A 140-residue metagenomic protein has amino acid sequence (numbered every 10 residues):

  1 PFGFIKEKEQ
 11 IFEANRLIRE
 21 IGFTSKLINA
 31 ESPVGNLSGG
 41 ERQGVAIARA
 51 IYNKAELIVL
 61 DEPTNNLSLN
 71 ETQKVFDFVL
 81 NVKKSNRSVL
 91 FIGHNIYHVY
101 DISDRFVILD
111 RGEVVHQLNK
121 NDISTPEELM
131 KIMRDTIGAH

Functional and structural regions predicted by a protein language model:
P1-H140: Glycine-rich phosphate-binding loops of nucleotide-dependent enzymes
